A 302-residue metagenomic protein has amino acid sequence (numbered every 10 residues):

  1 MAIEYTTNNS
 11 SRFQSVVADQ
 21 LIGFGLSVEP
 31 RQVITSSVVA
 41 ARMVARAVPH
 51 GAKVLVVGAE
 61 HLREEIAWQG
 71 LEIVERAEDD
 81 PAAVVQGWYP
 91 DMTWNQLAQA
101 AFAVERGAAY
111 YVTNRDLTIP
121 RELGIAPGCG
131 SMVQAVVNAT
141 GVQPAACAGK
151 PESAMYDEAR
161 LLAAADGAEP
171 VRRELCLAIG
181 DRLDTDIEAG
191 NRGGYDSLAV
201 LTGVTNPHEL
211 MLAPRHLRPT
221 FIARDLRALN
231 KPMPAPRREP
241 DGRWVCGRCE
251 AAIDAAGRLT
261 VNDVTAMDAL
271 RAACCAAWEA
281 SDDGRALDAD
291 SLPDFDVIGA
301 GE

Functional and structural regions predicted by a protein language model:
M1-V39: Alpha-helical substrate-recognition element adjacent to the catalytic core
A18-R31, A41, A45-E302: Asp-based, Mg2+/Mn2+-dependent phosphohydrolase catalytic module
